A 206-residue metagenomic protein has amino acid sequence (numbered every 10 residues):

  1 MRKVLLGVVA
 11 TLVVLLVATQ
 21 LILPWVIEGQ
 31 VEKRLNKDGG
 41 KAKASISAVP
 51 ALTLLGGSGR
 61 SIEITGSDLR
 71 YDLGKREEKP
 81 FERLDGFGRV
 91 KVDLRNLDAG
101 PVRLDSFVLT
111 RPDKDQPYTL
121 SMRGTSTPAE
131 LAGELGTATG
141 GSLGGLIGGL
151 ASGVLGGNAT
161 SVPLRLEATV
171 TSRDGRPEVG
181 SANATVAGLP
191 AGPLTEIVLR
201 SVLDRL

Functional and structural regions predicted by a protein language model:
M1-S58, D68-Y71: Hydrophobic membrane-targeting and insertion signals
L12-V17, L146-G156: Short charge-dense sequence patches
P24, E28, P128, T195-L199: Generic alpha-helical secondary structure
G40-G145, G149-G153: N-terminal beta-strand/beta-hairpin edge segment
R89, T119-M122, D174-T185: Short, well-ordered strand-loop elements centered on a beta-strand within folded domains, enriched for acidic residues
A132, T139, R176-L206: Extended amphipathic ligand-handling, pore-lining, and cofactor/metal-binding catalytic surfaces
G149-T171, R176: A mid-sequence, solvent-exposed acidic-amphipathic segment
